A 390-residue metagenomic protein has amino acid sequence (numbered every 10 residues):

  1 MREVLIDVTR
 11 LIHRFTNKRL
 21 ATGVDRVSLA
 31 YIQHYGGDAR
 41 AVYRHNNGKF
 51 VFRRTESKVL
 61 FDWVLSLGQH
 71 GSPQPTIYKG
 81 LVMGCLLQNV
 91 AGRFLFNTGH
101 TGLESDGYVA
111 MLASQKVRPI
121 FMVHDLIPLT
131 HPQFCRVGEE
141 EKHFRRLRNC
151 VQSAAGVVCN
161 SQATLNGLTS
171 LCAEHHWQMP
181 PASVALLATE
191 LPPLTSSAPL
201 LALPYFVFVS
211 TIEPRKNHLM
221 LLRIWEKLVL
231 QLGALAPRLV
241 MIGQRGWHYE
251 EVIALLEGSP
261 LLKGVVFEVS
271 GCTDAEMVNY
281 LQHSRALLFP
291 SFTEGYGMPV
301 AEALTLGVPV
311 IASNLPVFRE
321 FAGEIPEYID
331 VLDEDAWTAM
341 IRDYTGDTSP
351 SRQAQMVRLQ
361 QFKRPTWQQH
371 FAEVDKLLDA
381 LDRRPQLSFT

Functional and structural regions predicted by a protein language model:
M1-T390: Carbohydrate transferase catalytic cores enriched for Leloir-type hexosyltransferases
